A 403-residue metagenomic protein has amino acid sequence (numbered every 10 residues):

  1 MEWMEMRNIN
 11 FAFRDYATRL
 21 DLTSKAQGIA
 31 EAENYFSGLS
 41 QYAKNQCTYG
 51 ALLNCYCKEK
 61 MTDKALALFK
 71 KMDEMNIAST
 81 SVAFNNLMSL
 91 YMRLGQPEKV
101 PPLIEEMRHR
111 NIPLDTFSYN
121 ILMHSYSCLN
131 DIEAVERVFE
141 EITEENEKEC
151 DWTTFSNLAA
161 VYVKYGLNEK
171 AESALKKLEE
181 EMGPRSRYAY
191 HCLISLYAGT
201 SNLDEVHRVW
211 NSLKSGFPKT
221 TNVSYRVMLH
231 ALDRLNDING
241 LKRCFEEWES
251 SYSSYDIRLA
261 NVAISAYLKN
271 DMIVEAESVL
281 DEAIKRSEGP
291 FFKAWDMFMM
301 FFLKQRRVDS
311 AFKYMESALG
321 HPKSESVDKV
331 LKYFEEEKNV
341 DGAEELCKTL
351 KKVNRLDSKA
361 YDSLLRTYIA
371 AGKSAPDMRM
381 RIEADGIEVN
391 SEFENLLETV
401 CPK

Functional and structural regions predicted by a protein language model:
M1, I29-E33, T62-A65, F69 (+10 more regions): Solenoid-repeat scaffolds in large eukaryotic assemblies
M1-R93, L103-E105: Leucine-rich repeat
M4, L39-S40, M72, M107 (+8 more regions): Alpha-helical solenoid scaffolds that mediate protein-protein interactions, centered on TPR/SEL1-like repeats but also
N8, Q41-A43, K60, N76 (+16 more regions): Inter-helix linker motif
A12-A17, A32, N45-G50, N54 (+27 more regions): Pentatricopeptide repeat
T23, Y56, Y91, Y126 (+8 more regions): Residue at a conserved register position within TPR or TPR-like alpha-solenoid repeats
T143-N146, F155-N168, K176-E181, Y190-L203 (+1 more regions): Acidic, glycine-rich loop-and-beta core segments that form the ion-binding/anion-interacting portion of active sites
Y333-K403: C-terminal interaction modules of eukaryotic adaptor/scaffold proteins
